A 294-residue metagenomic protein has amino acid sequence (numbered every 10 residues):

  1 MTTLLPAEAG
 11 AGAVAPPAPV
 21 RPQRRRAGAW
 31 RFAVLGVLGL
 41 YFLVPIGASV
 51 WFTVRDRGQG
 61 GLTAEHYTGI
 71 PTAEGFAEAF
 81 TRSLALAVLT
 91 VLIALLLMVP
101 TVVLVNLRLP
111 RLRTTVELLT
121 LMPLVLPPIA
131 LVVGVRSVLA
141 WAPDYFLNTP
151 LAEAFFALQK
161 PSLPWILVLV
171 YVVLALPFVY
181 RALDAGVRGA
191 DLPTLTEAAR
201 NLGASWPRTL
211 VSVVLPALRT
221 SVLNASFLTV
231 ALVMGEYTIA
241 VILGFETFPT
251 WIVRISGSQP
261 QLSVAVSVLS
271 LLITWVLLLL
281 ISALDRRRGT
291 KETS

Functional and structural regions predicted by a protein language model:
M1-L35, L109-R113, I281-S294: Transmembrane alpha-helical segments of polytopic membrane transport and secretion proteins
R21-G28, Y67-F76, M234, A240-E292: Interhelical loop and adjacent transmembrane-helix boundary motif in polytopic membrane transport permeases
A29, V37-E74, S294: Short membrane-interfacial helix/loop motifs at transmembrane-helix boundaries
A33-F42, M122, I166, V173-D184 (+1 more regions): Transmembrane alpha-helices
A64, V132-V172, A240, G244: Membrane-interfacial helix termini and adjacent extracytoplasmic/periplasmic loops of multi-pass transporters
L89-L121, V133, G186, V214 (+1 more regions): Transmembrane-helix boundary motif in ABC transporter permease subunits
R108, R188-P193, E197-L218: Short helix-to-coil transition segments within interhelical loops that connect adjacent transmembrane helices
F156-R200: Membrane-cytosol interface at the C-terminal ends of specific transmembrane alpha-helices in multi-pass membrane
